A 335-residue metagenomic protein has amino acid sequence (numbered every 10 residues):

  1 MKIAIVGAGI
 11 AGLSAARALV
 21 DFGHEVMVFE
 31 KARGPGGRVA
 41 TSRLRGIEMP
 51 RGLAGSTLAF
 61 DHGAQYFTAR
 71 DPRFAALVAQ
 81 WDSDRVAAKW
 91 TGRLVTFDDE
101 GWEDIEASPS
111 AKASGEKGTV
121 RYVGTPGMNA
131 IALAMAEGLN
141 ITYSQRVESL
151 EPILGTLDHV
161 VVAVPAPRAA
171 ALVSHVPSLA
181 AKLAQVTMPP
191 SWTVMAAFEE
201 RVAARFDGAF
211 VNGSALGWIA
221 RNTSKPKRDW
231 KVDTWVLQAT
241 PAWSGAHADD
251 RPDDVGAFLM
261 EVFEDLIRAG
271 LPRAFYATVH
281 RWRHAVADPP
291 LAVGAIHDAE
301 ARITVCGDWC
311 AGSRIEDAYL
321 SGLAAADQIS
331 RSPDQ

Functional and structural regions predicted by a protein language model:
M1-A11: Beta1/beta-strand and adjacent pyrophosphate-binding region of the FAD-binding site in flavoprotein oxidoreductases
V20-L53: Glycine-rich FAD pyrophosphate-binding loop
G36, D158-F210, A269-P272: Central helical "cap/lid" subdomain
Y66-R70, W102-A134, D249-F258: Short beta-strand to alpha-helix junction loop
Y143-L154: A conserved short coil-to-beta-strand element within the FAD-binding core of flavoproteins
M195-A248, D254-I267: Active-site substrate-recognition segment that forms the wall of the catalytic cavity or substrate channel
A257, E261-A301: Flavin (FAD/FMN) cofactor-binding core of flavoprotein oxidoreductases
G294-A326: Short FAD-binding loop at a beta-strand-to-alpha-helix junction that anchors the flavin cofactor in diverse
